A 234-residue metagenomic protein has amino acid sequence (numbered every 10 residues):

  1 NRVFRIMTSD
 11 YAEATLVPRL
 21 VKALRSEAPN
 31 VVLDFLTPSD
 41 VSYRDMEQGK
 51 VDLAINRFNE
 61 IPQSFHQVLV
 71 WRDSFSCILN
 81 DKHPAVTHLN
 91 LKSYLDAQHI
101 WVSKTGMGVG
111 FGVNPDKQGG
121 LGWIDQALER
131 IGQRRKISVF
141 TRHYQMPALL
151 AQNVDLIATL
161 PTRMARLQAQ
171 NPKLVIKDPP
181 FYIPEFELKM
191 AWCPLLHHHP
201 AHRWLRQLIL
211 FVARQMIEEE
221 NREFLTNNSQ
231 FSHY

Functional and structural regions predicted by a protein language model:
N1-R5, S64, R214-E219: Short helix-loop hinge/linker segments at domain boundaries
R2-I61, T141: Central regulatory/effector-binding core of bacterial HTH transcription factors
V3-M7, A54, I78, I100 (+1 more regions): Short, well-ordered beta-strand segments
D10-T15, R19, M107-G112, Q118-D125: Bilobed "Venus flytrap"/periplasmic-binding protein-like clamshell domains and structurally analogous long
S26-N30, M107-K117, R130, A148 (+3 more regions): C-terminal effector-binding regulatory domain of bacterial HTH transcription factors
S39-S42, E47-V51, V113-L174: Hydrophobic hinge/microswitch elements
E60-S74, D155, Q168-D178: Ligand-binding "clamshell"
H66-F75, L79-K104, H202: Flexible hinge/capping segments at coil-to-helix
